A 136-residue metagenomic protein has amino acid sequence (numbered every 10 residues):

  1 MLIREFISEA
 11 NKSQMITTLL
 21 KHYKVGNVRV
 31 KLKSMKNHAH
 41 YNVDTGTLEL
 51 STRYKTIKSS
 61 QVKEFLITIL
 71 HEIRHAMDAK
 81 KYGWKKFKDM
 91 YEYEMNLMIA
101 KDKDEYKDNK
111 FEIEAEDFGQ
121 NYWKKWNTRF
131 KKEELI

Functional and structural regions predicted by a protein language model:
M1-I7: Short acidic, low-complexity intrinsically disordered linear motifs used for protein-protein interactions
S8-G26: Zn2+-dependent metallopeptidase catalytic core
K21-V62: Catalytic zinc-binding patch centered on the HExxH motif and its immediate surroundings that defines zinc-dependent
G26, G83-W84, R129-E133: Short, polar/charged, Gly/Pro-enriched helix-capping and turn/loop motifs at alpha-helix termini and inter-helix linkers
K63-I67, A79-I113: Post-HEXXH active-site segment of zinc metalloproteases
L70-D78: Short active-site segment of divalent metal-dependent hydrolases/proteases that encodes the spacing between
A100-I136: Long, well-structured alpha-helical subdomains associated with metal-dependent extracellular/ecto-lumenal hydrolases
